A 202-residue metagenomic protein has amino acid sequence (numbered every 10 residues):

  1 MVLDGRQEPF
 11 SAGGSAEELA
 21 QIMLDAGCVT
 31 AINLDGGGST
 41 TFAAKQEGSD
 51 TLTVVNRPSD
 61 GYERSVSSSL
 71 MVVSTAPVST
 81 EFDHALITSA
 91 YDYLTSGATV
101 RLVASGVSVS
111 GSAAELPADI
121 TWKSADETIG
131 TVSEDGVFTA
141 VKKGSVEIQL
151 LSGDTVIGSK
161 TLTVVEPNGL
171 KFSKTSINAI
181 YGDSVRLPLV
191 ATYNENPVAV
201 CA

Functional and structural regions predicted by a protein language model:
M1-C28, T41-E81, T88: Conserved, well-ordered active-site substructure
I32: N-terminal nucleophile
G38: Short, glycine/acidic-enriched loop or turn micro-motifs at the edges of active sites
P77-A202: Extracytoplasmic soluble-region selector
